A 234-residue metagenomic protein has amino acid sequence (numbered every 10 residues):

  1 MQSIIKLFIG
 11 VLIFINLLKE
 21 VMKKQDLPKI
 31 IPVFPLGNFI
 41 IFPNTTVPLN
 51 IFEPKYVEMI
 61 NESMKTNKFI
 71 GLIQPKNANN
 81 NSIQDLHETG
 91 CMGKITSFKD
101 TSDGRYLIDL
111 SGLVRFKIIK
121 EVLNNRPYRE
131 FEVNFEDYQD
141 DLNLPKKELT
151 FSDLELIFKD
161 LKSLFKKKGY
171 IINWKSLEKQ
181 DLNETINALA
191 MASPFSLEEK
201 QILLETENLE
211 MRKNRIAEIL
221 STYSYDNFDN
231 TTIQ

Functional and structural regions predicted by a protein language model:
M1-V21: N-terminal amphipathic/basic-hydrophobic helices that include classical n-h-c signal peptides and signal-anchor
L17-I171, E198, I202, L209-R212 (+1 more regions): Positively charged
A78, A188-A192, A217: A sequence-composition feature that detects small, non-aromatic residues
K168, I172-Q180: Extended, Lys/Glu-rich alpha-helical coiled-coil stalks
L177-F195: Core structural elements
K179-L182, L204-L209: Small/polar glycine-rich anion-binding or flexible loop at a beta-alpha turn
A190, Q201-L204: Amphipathic alpha-helical segments within well-ordered protein domains
